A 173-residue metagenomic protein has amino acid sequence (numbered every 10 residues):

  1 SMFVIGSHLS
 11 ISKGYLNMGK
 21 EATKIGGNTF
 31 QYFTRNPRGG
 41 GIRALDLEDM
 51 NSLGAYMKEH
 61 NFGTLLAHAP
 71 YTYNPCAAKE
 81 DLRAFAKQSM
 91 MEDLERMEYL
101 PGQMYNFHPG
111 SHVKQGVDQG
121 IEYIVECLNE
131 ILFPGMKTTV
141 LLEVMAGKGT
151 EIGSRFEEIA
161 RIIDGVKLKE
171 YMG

Functional and structural regions predicted by a protein language model:
S1-A69, Y73-E95: N-terminal pre-domain/capping segments
V4-H8, T29-Q31, F62-L66, G102-N106 (+2 more regions): Structural preference for beta-strand elements that scaffold enzyme active sites
G19, R43, V117-I121, I152-F156: Conserved strand-to-helix beginnings and helix N-cap segments that scaffold or border functional pockets
I25, E59-H60, L100, P134-G135 (+2 more regions): Alpha-helix C-cap/termination motif
F30, V125-G173: Acidic/histidine-rich catalytic cores of soluble enzymes
T72-C76, F107, V140-G147: Conserved strand-turn element in the central/C-terminal portion of the radical SAM core barrel that lines
E80, P109-D118, V144-I152: Surface-exposed cleft-lining segments at the edges of enzyme active sites
M90-K137: Hydrophobic alpha-helical segments and helix pairs
